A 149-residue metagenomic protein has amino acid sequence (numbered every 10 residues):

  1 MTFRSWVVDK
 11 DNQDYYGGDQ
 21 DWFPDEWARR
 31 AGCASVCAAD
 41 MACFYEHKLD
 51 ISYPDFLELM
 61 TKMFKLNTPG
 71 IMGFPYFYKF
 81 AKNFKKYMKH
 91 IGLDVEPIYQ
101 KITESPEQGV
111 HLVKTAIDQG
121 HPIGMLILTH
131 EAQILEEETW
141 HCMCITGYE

Functional and structural regions predicted by a protein language model:
M1-K79: Active-site-adjacent structural segments surrounding the nucleophilic cysteine of cysteine proteases and isopeptidases
T2-V7, M60-E149: Conserved active-site-adjacent core of cysteine acyl-enzyme catalytic domains
